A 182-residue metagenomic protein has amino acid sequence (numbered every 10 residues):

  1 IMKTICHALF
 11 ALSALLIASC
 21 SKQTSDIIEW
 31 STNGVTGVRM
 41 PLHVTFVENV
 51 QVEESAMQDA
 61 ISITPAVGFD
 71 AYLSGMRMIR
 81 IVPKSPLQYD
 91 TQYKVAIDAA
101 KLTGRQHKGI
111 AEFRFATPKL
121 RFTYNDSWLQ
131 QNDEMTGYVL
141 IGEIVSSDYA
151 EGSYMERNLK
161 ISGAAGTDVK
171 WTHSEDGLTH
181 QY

Functional and structural regions predicted by a protein language model:
I1-L9: Bacterial N-terminal signal peptides that target proteins for export
M2-K3, L15, K22: A detector of low-complexity, intrinsically disordered, Ser/Thr/Gly/Pro/Ala-rich segments
A8-L16: Bacterial N-terminal signal peptides
C20-Y182: Acidic, low-complexity Ser/Thr/Gly/Pro-rich repeat segments typical of extracellular/periplasmic and surface-exposed
